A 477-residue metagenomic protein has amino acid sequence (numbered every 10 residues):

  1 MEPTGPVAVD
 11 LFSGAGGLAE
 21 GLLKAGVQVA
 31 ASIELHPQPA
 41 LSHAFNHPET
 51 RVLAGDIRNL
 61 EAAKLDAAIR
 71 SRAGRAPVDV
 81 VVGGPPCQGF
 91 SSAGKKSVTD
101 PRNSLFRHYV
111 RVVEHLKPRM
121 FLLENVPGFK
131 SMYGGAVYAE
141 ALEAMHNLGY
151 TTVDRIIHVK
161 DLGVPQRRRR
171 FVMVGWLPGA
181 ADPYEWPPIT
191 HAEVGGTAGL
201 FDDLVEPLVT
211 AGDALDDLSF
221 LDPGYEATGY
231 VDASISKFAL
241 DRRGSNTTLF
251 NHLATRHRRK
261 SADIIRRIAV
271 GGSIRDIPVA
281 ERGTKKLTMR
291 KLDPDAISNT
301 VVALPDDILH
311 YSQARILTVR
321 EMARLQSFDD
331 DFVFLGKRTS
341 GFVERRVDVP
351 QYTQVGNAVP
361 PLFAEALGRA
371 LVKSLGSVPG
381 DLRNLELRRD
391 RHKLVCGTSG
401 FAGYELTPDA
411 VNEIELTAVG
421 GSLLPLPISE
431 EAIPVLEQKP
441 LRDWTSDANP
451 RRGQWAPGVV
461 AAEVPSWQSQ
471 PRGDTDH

Functional and structural regions predicted by a protein language model:
M1-K117, P127-S131, G135-A139, H146: Core alpha/beta nucleotide-donor-binding catalytic domains of modification enzymes
L41, A139, E143, E365-R369 (+1 more regions): A broad, structural surface signal
R58-A62, K160-V164, F342: A short acidic, often aromatic-flanked loop/helix-cap motif at beta-alpha or helix-coil junctions that lines enzyme
L60, F90, F129, V164 (+5 more regions): Short clusters of hydrophobic/aromatic residues that line enzyme substrate/ligand-binding pockets
A67-R75, A93-E281: Class I S-adenosyl-L-methionine
F220, Y230-H477: C-terminal target-recognition/interaction regions appended to catalytic cores
